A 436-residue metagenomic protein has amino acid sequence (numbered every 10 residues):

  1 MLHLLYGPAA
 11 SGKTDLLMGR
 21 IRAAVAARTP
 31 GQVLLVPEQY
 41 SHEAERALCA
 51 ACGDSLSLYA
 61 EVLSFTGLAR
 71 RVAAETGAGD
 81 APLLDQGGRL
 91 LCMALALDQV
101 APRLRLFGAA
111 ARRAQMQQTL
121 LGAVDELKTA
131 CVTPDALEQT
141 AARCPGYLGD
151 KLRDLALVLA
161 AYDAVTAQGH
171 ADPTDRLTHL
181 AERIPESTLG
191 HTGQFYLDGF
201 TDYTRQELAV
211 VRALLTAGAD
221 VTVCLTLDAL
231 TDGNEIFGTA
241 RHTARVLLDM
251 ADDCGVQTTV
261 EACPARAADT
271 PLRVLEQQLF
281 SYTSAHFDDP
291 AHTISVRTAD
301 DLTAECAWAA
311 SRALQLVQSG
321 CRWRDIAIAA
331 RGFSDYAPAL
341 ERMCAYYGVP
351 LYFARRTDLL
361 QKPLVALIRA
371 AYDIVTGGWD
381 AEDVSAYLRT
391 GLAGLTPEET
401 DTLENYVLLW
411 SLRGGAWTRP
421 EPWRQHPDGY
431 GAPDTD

Functional and structural regions predicted by a protein language model:
M1-D436: Polyanion-engaging groove/track-forming segments
